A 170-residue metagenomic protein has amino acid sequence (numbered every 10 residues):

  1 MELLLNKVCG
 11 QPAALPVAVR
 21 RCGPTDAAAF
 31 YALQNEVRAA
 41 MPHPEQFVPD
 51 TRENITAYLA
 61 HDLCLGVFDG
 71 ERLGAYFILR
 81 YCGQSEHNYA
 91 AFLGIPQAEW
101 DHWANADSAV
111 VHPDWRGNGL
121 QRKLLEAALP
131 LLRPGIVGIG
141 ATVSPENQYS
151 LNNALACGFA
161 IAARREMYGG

Functional and structural regions predicted by a protein language model:
L3-K7, M167-G170: C-terminal "cap" of GNAT-fold acetyltransferases
P16-A32: A short beta-loop-alpha structural element at the N-terminal edge of CoA-dependent acyl/N-acetyltransferase catalytic
V17, E71-Y76, A104: Glycine-rich phosphate/pyrophosphate-binding loop shared by adenosine-nucleotide-utilizing enzymes
P42-G70, I78: Active-site rim helix/loop that mediates acceptor-substrate recognition in acyltransferases
F77-S108: Conserved acyl-donor/pantetheine-binding loop and adjacent beta-alpha core of acyl/acetyltransferases and related
V111, G117-P130, N152, A156: Conserved acetyl-CoA-binding loop-helix of GNAT-fold acetyltransferases
L132-S144: Conserved GNAT acetyl-CoA-binding A-motif
P145-R164: Conserved active-site alpha-helix within GNAT-family acetyltransferase domains
